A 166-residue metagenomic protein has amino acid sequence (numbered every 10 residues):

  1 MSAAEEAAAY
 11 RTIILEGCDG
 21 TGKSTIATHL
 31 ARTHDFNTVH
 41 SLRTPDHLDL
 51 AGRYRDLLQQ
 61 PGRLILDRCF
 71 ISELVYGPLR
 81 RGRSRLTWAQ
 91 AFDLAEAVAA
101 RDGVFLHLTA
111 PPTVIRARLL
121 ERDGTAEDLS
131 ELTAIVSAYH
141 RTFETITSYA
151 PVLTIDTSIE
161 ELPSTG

Functional and structural regions predicted by a protein language model:
S2-A7, D123-T125, I135-G166: NTP-dependent small-molecule kinase module
E6-A8, D56-P61, V98-A100, T147-S148: Flexible, charged surface loops at secondary-structure boundaries
T12, R63-I65, V152: Residue-level preference for the first positions of well-ordered beta-strands
L15: Hydrophobic anchor at the beta1->P-loop junction of P-loop NTPases
C18-I65, C69-R81: Conserved substrate/cofactor phosphate-moiety recognition/catalytic segment in nucleotide-dependent phosphotransferases
I26-A31, R118-L119, P163-G166: PAPS/PAP-binding and catalytic site of the sulfotransferase fold
F70-S72, T109-R116, I159-E160: Conserved nucleotide-binding/hydrolysis micro-motifs of P-loop NTPases
R81, W88, D93-E144: A glycine- and Lys/Arg-enriched "phosphate-lid" helix/loop adjacent to the NTP-binding pocket of small-molecule kinases
